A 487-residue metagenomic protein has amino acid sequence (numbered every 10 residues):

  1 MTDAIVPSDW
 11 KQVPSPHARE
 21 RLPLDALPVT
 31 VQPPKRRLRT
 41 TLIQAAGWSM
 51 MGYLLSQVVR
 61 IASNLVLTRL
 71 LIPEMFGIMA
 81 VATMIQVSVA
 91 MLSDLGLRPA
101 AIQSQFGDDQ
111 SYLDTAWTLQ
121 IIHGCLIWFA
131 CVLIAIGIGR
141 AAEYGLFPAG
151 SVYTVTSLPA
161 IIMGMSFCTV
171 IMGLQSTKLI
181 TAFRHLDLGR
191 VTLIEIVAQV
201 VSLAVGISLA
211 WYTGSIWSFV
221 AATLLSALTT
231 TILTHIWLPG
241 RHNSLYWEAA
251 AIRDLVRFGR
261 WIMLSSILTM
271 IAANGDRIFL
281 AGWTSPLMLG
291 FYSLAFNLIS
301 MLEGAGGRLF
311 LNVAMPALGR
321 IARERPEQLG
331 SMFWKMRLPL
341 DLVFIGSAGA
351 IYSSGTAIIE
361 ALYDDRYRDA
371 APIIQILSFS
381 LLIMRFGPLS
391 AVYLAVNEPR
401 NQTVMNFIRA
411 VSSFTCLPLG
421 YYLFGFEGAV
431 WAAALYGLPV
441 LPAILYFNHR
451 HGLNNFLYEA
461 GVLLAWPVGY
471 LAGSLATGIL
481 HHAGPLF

Functional and structural regions predicted by a protein language model:
T2-V31, L54, T118-A149, A160-G164 (+7 more regions): Alpha-helical transmembrane segments of multi-pass membrane transport and lipid-handling proteins
D3-W10, P14-V29, R36-L97, H123 (+9 more regions): Signature of the first transmembrane helix
A4, K11-L38, L42, F147-A149 (+6 more regions): Interhelical loop/hinge segments that connect adjacent transmembrane helices in multipass membrane
L42-I43, G77-A80, D108-I122, L126 (+6 more regions): Interfacial transmembrane-helix starts/ends
S56-R60, N64, A82-Q86, A90-A100 (+12 more regions): Short runs within selected transmembrane alpha-helices of multi-pass transporters and secretion channels
T83, L119-C168, W217-I236, F296 (+4 more regions): Short alpha-helical transmembrane segments in multi-pass integral membrane proteins
L92-D109, D114, F183-R184, A295 (+3 more regions): Helix-loop junctions and terminal segments of transmembrane helices in multi-pass membrane transport/translocation
R190, D254-W261, L338-L340, N401-V404 (+3 more regions): Membrane-interface "helix-start" segments
